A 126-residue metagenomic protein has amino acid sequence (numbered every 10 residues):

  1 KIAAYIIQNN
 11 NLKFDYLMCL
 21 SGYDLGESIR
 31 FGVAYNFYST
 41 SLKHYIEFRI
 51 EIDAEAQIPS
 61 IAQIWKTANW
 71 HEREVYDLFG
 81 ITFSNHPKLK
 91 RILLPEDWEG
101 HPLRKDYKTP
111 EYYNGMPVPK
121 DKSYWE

Functional and structural regions predicted by a protein language model:
K1-E126: Terminal low-complexity/charged segments
